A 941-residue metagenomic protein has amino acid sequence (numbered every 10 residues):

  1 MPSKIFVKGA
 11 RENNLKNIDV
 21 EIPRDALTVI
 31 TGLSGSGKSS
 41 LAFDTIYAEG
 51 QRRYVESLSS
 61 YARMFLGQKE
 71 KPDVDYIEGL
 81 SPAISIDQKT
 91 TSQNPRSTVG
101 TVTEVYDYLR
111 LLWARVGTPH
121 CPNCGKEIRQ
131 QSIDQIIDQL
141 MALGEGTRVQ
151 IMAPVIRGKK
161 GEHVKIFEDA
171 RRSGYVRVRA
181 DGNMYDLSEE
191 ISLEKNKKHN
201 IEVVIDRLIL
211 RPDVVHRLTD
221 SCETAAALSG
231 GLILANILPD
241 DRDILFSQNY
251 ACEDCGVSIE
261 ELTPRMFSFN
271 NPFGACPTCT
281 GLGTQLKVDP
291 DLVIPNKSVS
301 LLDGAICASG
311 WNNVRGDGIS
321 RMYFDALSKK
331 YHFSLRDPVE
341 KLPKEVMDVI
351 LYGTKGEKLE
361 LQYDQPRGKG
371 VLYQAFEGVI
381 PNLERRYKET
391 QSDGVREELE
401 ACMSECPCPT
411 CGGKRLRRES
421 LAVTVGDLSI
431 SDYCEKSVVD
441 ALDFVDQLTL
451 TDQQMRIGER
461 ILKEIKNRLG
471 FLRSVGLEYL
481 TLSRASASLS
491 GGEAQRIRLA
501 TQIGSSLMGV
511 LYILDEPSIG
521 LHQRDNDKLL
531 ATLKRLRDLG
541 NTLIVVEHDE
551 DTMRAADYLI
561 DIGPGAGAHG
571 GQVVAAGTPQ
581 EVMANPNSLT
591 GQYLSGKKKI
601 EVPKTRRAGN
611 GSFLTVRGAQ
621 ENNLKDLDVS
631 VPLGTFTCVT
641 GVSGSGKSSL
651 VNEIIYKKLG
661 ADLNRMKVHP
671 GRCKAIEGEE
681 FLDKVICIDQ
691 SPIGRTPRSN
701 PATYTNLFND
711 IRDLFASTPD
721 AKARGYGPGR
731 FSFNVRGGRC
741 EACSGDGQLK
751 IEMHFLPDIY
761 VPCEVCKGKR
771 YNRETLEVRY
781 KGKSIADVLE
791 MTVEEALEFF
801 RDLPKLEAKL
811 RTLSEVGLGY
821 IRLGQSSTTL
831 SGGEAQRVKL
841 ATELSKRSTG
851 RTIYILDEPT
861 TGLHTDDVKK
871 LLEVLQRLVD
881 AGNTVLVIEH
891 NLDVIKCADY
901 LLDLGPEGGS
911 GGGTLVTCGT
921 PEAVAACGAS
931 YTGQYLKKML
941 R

Functional and structural regions predicted by a protein language model:
M1-R941: Conserved phosphate-binding elements of NTP-dependent enzyme cores
